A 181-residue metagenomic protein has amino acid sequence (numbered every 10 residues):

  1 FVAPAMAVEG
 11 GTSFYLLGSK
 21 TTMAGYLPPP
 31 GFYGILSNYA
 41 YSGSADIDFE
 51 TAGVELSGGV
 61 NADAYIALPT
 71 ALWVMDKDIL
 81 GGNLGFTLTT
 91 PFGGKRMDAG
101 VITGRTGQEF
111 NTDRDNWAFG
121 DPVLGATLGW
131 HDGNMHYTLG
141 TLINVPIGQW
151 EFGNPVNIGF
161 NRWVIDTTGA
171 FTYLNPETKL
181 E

Functional and structural regions predicted by a protein language model:
V2-A7: Sec/Tat signal peptide C-region and signal peptidase I cleavage site
V8-G10, M23-G31, G43, M75-G85 (+3 more regions): Short loop/turn motifs that connect adjacent beta-strands in outer-membrane beta-barrel proteins
A24, L36, L68-M75, L124-W130 (+2 more regions): Residues on the lipid-exposed face of transmembrane beta-strands in outer-membrane beta-barrel proteins
F32-L36, G82-T90, L124, Y137-I143 (+2 more regions): Transmembrane beta-strands of outer-membrane beta-barrel proteins
N38-S44, T90-R96, W130, I143-Q149 (+1 more regions): Transmembrane beta-strands of outer-membrane beta-barrel pores
S44-G53, M97-G107, G140, Q149-N157: Outer-membrane beta-barrel translocator domains and adjoining extracellular loop/strand segments of Gram-negative
N61-P69, N116-P122, G159-I165: Residues that define the transmembrane beta-barrel architecture of outer-membrane proteins
T138-I143, Q149-E181: Detector for outer-membrane/organellar transmembrane beta-barrel domains, recognizing the amphipathic beta-strand
